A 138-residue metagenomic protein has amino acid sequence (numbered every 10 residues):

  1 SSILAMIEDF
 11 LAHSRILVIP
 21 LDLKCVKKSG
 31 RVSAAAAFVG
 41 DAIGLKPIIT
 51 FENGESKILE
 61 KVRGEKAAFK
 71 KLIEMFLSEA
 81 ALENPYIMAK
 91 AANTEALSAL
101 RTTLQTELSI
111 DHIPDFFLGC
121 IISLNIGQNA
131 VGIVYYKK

Functional and structural regions predicted by a protein language model:
S1-K138: Mixed-charge interfacial surface used for oligomerization/domain docking and macromolecular partner engagement
